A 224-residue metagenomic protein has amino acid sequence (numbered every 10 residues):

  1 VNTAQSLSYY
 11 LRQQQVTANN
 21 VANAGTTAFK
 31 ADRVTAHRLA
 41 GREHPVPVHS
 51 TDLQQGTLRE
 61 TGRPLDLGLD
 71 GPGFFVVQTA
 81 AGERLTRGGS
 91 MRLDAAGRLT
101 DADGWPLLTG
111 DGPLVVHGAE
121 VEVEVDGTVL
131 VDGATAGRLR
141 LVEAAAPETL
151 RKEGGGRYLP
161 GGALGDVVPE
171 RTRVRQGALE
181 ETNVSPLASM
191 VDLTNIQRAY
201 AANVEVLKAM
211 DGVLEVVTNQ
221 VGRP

Functional and structural regions predicted by a protein language model:
V1-P224: Amphipathic alpha-helical polymerization modules
